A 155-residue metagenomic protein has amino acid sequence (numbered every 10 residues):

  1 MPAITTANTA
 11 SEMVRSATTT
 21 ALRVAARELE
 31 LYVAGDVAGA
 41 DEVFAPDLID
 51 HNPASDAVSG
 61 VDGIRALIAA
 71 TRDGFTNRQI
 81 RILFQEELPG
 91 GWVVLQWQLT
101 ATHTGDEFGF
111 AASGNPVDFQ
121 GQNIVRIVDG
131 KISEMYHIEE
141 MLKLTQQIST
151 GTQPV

Functional and structural regions predicted by a protein language model:
P2-V155: C-terminal and inter-domain tail/linker signature
